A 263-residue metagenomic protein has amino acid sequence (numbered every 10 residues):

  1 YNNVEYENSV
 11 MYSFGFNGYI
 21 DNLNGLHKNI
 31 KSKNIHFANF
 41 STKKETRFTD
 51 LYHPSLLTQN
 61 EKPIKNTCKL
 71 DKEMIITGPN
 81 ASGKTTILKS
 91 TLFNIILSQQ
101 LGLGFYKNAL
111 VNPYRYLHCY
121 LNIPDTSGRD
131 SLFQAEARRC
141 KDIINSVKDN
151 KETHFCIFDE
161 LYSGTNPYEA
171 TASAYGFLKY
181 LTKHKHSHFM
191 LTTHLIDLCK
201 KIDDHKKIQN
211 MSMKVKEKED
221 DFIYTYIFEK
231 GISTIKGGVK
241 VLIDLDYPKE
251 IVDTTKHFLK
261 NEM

Functional and structural regions predicted by a protein language model:
Y1-N24, L121-P124: Long, non-coiled-coil amphipathic alpha-helical linker/lever segments that couple catalytic cores to other domains
N29, K33-M263: ATPase nucleotide-binding head domains, primarily ABC-like/P-loop NTPase cores
